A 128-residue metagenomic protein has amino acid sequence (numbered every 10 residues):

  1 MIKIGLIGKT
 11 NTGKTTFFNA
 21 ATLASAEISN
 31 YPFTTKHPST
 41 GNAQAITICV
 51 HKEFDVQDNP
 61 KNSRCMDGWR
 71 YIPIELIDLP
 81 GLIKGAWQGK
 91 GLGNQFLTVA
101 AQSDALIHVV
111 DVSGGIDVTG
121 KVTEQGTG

Functional and structural regions predicted by a protein language model:
M1-T127: Conserved G1/Walker A P-loop phosphate-binding module
